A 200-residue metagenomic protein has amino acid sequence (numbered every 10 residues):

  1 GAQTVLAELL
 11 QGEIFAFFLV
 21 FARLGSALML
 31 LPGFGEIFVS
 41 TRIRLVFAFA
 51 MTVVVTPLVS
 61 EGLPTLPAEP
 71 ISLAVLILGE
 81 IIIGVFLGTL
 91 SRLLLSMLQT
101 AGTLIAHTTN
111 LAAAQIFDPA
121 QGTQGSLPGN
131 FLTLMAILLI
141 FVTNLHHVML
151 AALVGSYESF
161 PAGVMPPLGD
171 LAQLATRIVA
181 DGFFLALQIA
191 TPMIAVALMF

Functional and structural regions predicted by a protein language model:
G1-F200: Hydrophobic alpha-helical segments and their helix-loop boundaries in membrane and membrane-proximal proteins
